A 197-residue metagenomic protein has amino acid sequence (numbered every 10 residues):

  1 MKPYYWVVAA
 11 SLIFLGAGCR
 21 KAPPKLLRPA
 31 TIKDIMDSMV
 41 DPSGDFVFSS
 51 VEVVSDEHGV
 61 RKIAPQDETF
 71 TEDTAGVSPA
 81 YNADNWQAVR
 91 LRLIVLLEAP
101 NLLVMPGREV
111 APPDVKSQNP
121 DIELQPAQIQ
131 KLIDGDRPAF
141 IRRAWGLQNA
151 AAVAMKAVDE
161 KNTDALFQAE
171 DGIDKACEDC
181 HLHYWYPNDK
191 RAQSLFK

Functional and structural regions predicted by a protein language model:
M1-V8: Bacterial N-terminal signal peptides that target proteins for export
L15-G18: C-terminal motif of bacterial Sec signal peptides marking the signal peptidase cleavage site
R20-K197: Mature extracytoplasmic or organellar-lumen-exposed domains after removal of signal/transit peptides
